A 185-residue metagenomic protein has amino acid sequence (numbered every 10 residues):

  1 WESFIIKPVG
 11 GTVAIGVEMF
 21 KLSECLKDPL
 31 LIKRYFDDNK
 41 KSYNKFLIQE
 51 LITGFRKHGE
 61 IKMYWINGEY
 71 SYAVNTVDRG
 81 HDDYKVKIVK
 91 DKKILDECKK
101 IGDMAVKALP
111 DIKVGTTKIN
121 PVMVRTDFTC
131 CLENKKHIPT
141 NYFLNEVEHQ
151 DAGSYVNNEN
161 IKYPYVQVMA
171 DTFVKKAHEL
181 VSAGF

Functional and structural regions predicted by a protein language model:
W1-I6: Rossmann-like NAD(P)H-binding beta-loop-alpha module
G10-I15, M19-T116, T129-L132, H137-F143: Phosphate-binding site of ATP-dependent enzymes
T117-P121, C130-F185: C-terminal active-site "lid" helix and adjoining low-complexity regulatory extension at the edge of ATP-using catalytic
